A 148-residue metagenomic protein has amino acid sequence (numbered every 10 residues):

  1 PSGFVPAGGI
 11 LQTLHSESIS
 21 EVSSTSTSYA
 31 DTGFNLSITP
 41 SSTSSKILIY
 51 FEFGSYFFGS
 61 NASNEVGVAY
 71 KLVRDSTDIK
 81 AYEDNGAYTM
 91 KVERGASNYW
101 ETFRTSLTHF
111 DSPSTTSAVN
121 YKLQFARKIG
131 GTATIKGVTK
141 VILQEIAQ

Functional and structural regions predicted by a protein language model:
P1-E21: Glycine-rich, low-complexity segments
P1-S2, G33, V138: Surface-exposed or flexible loop/turn and strand-edge residues in extracellular/cell-surface modules
E17-S23, S28, T39-A118, K122-Q148: Terminal beta-strand-rich extracellular "head" domains that mediate receptor/glycan or other ligand binding
F34-I38: Extended, low-complexity regulatory regions
